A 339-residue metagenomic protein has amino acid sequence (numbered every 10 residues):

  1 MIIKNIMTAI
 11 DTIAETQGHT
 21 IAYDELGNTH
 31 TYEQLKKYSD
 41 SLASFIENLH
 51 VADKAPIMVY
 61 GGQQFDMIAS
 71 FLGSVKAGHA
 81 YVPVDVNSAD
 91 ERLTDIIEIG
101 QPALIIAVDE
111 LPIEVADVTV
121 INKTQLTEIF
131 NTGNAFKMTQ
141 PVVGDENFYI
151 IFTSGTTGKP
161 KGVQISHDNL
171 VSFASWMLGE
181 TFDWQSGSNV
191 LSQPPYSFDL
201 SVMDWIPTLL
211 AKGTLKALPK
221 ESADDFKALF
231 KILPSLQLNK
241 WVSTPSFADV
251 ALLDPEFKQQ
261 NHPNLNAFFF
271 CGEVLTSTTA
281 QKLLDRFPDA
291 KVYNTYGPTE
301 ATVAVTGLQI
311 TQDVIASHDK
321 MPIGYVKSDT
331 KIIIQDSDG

Functional and structural regions predicted by a protein language model:
M1-V171: Carrier-protein-dependent adenylate-forming modules in NRPS/ANL systems
H19, L26-N28, G62, A77 (+7 more regions): C-terminal lobe/hinge of AMP-binding adenylation domains
D40, L126-S154, K159-S175, P263-G339: Adenylate-forming AMP-binding core of the ANL superfamily, especially NRPS adenylation
S41, G61-F65, H79-E98, D109-L111 (+3 more regions): ATP-dependent adenylate-forming carboxylate-activation enzymes
G61-L72, N87-E91, P194-A211, A223-K227 (+1 more regions): Conserved coil-to-alpha-helix start sites within the AMP-binding
G62, L111, P194-S197, E221 (+3 more regions): Adenylate-forming
G100, W184, F257-N264, D285-P288: Short, conserved loop/helix-junction motifs that constitute active-site signature segments in enzyme catalytic cores
K161-L191, D199-N239: Conserved AMP-binding/adenylation subdomain of ANL enzymes
